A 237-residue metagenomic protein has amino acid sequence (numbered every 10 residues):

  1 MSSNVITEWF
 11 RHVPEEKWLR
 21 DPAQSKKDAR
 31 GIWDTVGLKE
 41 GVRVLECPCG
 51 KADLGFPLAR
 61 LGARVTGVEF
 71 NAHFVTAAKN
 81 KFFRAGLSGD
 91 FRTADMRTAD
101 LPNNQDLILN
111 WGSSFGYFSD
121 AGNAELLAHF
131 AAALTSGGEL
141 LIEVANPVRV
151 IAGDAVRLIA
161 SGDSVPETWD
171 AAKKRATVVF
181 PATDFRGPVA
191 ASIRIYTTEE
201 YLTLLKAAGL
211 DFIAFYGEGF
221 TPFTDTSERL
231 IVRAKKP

Functional and structural regions predicted by a protein language model:
M1-K39: Conserved class I S-adenosyl-L-methionine
G41-P48: Conserved class I S-adenosyl-L-methionine
D53-T98: Class I SAM-dependent methyltransferase SAM/SAH-binding core
D100-L107: A short acidic, Gly/Pro-enriched loop at the edge of an enzyme's catalytic core that lines a small-molecule cofactor
W111-S113: Residues lining the SAM
A121, L141-L204: SAM-dependent methyltransferase
A124-S136: A short glycine-rich, Lys/Arg-flanked "PGG" loop and its adjoining helix->strand segment in the class I
E200, L204-P237: C-terminal lobe and adjacent flexible extensions of AdoMet/dcAdoMet transferase-like proteins
